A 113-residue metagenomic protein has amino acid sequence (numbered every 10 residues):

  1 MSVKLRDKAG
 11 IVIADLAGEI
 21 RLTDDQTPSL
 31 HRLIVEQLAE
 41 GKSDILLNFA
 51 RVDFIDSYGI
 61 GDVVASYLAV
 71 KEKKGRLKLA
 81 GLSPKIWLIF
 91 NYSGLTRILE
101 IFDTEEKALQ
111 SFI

Functional and structural regions predicted by a protein language model:
M1-D15: Short beta-strand/loop segment at the start of cytosolic alpha/beta domains
M1-K4, L109-I113: Short hydrophobic/aromatic patches at helix-to-coil boundaries
A17, A50, E106: Conserved catalytic submotifs in the C-terminal HATPase_c
G18, V70, L109-F112: Generic helix-packing signal
I20-L99: Amphipathic alpha-helical interaction surfaces in cytosolic regulatory modules
P84, E106-K107: Acidic phosphotransfer microenvironment of two-component signaling modules
E100-T104: Short acidic-hydrophobic, aromatic-tinged amphipathic segments that line or gate anion-handling sites
